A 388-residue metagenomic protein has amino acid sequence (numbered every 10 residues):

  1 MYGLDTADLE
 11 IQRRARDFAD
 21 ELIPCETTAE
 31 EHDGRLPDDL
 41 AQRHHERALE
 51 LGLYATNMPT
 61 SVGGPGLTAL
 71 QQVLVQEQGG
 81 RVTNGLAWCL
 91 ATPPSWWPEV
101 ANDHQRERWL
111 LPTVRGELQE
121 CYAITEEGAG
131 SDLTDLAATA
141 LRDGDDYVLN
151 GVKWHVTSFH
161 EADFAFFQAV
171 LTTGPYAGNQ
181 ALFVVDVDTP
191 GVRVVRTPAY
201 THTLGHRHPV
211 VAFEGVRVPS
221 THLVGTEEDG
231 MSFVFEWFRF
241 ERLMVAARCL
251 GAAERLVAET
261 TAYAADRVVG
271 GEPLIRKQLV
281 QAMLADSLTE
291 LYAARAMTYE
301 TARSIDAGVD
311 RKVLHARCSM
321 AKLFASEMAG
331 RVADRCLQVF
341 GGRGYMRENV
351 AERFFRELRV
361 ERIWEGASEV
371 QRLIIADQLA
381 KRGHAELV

Functional and structural regions predicted by a protein language model:
M1-V82, L86-A87, D103-Q105, P112 (+5 more regions): Alpha-helical interface subdomain recognition
G64-L67, S131, H222-E227: Cytochrome P450 core scaffold surrounding the K-helix E-X-X-R motif and the conserved "meander" helix-loop region
T92-A101: Helix-loop "lid/cap" segments that line or gate small-molecule binding pockets
T113, G128-S131, H155-S158, L171-G174 (+1 more regions): Short Gly/Pro-enriched turn/cap motifs at secondary-structure boundaries
G116-I124, Q168: A short, Trp-centered hydrophobic/proline-enriched beta-strand micro-motif
D135, D188-P219: Flexible, small-/acidic-enriched active-site or ligand-binding loops
D145-D146, N150-V195: A short core secondary-structure module
A212-E236: A short, charged helix-loop
